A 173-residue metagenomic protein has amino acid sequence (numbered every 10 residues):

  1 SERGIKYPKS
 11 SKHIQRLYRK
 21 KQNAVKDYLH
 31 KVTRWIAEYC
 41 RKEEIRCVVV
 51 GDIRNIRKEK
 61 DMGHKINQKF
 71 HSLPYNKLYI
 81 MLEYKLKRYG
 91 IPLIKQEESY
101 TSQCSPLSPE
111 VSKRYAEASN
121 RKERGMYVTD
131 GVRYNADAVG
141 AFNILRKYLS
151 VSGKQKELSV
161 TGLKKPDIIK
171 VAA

Functional and structural regions predicted by a protein language model:
S1-A173: Positively charged, helix-rich recognition surfaces that bind polyanionic ligands
